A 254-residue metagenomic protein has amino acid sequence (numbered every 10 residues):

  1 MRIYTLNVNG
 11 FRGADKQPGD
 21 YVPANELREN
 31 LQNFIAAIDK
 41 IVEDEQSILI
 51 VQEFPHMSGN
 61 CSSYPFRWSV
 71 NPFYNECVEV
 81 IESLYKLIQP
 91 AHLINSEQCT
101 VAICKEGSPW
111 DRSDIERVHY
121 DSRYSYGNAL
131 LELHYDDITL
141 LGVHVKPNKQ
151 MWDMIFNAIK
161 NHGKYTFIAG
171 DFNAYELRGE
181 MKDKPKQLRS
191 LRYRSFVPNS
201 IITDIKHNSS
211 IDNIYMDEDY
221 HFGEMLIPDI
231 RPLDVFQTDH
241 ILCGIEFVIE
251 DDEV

Functional and structural regions predicted by a protein language model:
M1-E82, E250-V254: N-terminal, active-site-proximal structural segment of metallo-dependent hydrolase catalytic domains
M1-P23, D114-E116, L130-E132, D137-P147: Active-site-proximal beta-strand elements of phosphoester/diester hydrolases
L6, V51-Q52, V143, A169-D171: Active-site flanking residues adjacent to catalytic metal/cofactor-binding acidic residues
V8, I103-E106, L131-D137, D217-E218 (+2 more regions): Active-site beta-strand termini and strand-to-loop segments that position acidic
F11-A14, H56-G59, N95-E97, N148-Q150 (+2 more regions): Active-site environment of divalent metal-dependent phosphoester hydrolases
F54-D137, L226-I227, R231-P232: Structured beta-strand-rich core segments of catalytic domains in phosphoester-bond hydrolases
D114, G163-F167, N173-V254: Metal-dependent phosphoester-hydrolase catalytic domains
H134-T139, M151-A169, A174-M181: His/acidic metal-ligating clusters that form di-metal
